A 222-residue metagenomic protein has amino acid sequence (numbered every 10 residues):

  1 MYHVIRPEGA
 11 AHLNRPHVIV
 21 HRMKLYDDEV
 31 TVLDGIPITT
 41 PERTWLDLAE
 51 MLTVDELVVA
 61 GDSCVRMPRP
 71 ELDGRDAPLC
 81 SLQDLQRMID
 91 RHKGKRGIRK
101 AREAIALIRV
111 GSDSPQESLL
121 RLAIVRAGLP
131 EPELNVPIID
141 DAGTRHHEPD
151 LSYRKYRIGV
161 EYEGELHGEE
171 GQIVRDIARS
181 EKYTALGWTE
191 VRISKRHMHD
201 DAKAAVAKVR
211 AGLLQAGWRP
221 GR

Functional and structural regions predicted by a protein language model:
M1-R96, L214, R219-R222: Short gly/ser-rich loop at a beta-strand->alpha-helix junction or flexible surface loop bordering the NTP-binding
H12, P68-R222: Surface segments flanking catalytic/ligand-binding clefts of nucleic-acid enzymes
